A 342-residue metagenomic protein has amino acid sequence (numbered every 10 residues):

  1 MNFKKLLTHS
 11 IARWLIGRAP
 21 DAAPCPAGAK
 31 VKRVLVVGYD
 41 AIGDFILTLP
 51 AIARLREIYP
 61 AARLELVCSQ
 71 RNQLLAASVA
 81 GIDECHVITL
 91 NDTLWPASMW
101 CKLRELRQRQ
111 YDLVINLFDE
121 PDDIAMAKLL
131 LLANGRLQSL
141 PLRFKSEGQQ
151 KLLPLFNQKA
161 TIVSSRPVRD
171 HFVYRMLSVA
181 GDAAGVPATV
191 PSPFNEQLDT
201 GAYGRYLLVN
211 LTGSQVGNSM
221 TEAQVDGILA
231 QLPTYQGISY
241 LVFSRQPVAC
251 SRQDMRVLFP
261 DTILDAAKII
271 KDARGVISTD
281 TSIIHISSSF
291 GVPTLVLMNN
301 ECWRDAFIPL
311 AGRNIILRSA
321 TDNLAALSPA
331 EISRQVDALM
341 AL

Functional and structural regions predicted by a protein language model:
M1-L342: Catalytic machinery of carbohydrate-active enzymes, primarily nucleotide-sugar-dependent glycosyltransferases
